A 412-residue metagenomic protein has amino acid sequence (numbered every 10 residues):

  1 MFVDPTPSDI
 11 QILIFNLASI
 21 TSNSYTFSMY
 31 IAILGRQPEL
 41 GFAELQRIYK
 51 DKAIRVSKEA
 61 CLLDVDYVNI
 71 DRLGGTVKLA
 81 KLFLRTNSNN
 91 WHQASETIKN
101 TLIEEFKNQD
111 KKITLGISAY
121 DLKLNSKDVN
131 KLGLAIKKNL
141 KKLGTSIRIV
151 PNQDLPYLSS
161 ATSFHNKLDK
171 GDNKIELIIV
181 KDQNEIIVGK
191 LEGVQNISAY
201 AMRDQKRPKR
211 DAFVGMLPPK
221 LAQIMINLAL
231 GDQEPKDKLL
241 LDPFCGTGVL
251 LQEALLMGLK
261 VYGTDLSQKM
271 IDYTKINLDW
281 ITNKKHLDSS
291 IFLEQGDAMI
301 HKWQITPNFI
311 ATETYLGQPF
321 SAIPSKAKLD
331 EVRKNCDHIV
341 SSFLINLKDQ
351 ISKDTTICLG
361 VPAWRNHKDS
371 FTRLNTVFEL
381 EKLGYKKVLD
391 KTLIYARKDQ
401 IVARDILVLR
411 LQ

Functional and structural regions predicted by a protein language model:
V3-D4, D9, A18: Acidic, Ala/Val/Gly-enriched low-complexity intrinsically disordered segments
D9-Q11, N23: N-terminal leader/targeting signatures
N16, T21-Y25: Short, positively charged and aromatic/hydrophobic N-terminal segments
Y25-T97, T101, D121-L134, S160-E176 (+1 more regions): Class I S-adenosyl-L-methionine-dependent methyltransferase catalytic core
T97-K111: An N-terminal amphipathic alpha-helical segment
K111-L115, D237-K238: Nucleotide donor/acceptor-binding cores
K137-P156: A gly/proline- and charged-residue-enriched helix-loop-helix capping module
